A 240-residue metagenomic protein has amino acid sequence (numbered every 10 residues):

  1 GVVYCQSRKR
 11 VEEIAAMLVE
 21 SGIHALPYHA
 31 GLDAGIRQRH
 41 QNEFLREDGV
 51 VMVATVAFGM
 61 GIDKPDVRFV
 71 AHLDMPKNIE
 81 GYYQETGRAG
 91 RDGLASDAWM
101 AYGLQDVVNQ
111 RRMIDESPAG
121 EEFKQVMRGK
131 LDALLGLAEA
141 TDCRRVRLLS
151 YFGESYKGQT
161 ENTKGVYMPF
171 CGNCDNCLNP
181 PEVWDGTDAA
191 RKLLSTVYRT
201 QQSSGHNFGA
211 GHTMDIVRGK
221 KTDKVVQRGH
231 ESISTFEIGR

Functional and structural regions predicted by a protein language model:
G1-E121, V126-G129, Y156-K157, T163-P169 (+1 more regions): Helicase motor core with emphasis on the C-terminal RecA-like subdomain
F44, A138, V197-Q201: Short helix-to-turn junction characteristic of helix-turn-helix DNA-binding domains, especially the helix
I62, A140, S204-G205: Helix-turn-helix/winged-helix DNA-binding modules
Q84, W99-G103, G136, S150 (+3 more regions): Generic alpha-helical structural context detector
D97, N109, K130-G136, K192 (+1 more regions): Generic recognition of well-ordered alpha-helical segments
V126-R128, G158-R240: Accessory DNA-binding and partner-docking regions appended to nucleic-acid-acting proteins, especially the terminal
K130-G165: C-terminal accessory regions
